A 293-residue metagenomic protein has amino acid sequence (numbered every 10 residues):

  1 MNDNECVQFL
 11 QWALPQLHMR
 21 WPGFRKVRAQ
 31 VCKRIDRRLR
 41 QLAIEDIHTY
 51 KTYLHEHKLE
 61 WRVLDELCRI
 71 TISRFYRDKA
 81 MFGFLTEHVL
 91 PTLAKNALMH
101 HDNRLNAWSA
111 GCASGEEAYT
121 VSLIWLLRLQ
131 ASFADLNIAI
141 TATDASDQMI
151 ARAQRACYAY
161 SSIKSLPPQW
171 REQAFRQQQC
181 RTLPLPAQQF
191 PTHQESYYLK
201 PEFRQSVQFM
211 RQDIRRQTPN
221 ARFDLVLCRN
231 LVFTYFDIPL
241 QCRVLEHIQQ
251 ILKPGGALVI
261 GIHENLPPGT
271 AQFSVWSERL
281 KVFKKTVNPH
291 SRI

Functional and structural regions predicted by a protein language model:
N2-W108: Conserved AdoMet
D102-T120, A139-T141: Conserved class I S-adenosyl-L-methionine
S114-F133: Conserved SAM-binding loop of SAM-dependent methyltransferases across substrates and taxa, primarily the Class I
A131, L136-L227, L231-L240, L266: Extended basic-aromatic, gly/pro-enriched interface segments that bind polyanionic ligands
C242-P254: A short glycine-rich, Lys/Arg-flanked "PGG" loop and its adjoining helix->strand segment in the class I
P254-I262: Conserved beta-strand signature within the Rossmann-like core of class I S-adenosyl-L-methionine
P267-I293: Core SAM-dependent methyltransferase catalytic element
